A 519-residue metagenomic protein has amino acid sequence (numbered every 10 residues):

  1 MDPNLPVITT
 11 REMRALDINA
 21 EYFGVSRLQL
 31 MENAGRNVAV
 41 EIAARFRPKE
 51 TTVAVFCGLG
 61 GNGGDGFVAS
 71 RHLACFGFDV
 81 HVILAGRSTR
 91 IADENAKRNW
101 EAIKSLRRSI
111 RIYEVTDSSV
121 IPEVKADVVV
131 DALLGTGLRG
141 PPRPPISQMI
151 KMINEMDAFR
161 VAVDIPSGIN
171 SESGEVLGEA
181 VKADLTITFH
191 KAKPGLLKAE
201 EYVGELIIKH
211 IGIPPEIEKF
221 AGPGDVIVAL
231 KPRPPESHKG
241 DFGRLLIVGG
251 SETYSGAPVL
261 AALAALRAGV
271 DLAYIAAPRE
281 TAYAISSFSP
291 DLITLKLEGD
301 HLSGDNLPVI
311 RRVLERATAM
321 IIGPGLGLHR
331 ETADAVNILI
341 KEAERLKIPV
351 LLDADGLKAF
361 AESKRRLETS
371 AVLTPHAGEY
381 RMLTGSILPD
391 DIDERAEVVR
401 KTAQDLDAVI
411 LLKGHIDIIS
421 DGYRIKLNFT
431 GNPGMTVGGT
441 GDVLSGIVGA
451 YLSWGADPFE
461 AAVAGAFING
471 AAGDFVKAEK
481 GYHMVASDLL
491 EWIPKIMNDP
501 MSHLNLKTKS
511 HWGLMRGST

Functional and structural regions predicted by a protein language model:
M1-G86, A92, L196-L352, K358-V372 (+2 more regions): Small-residue (G/A/S/T)-rich helix-start motifs and N-terminal tracts that mark the onset
V40-A132, P141-V163, E342-A343: Nucleotide and nucleotide-moiety/phosphate-recognizing core
E94-N95, P141-P142, G174-E175, S386-L388: Short, solvent-exposed loop/turn segments at secondary-structure boundaries
A96, W100, I146-I150, A183 (+4 more regions): Amphipathic alpha-helical segments in well-structured domains
S109-D117, R143, S167-S171, V226-K231 (+2 more regions): Short gly/ser/thr-rich secondary-structure transition/capping motifs
R111-Y113, L185, L295, K426: Structural signal for short hydrophobic segments within the conserved structured cores of catalytic domains across
I121-E123, E179, R312-V313, T402: Structural alpha-helical scaffold elements that stabilize or flank donor/cofactor-binding regions in carbohydrate
V124-V128, L133-F220: Internal gly/pro-rich beta-alpha loop/helix module that stabilizes soluble enzyme cofactors or their anionic handles
